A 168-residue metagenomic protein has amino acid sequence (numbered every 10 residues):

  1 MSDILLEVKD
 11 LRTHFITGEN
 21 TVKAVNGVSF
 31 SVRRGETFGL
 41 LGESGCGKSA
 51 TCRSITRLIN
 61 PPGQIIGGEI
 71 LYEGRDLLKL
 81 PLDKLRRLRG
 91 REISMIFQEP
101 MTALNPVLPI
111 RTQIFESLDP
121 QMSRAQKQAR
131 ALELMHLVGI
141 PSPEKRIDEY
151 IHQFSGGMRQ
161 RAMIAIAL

Functional and structural regions predicted by a protein language model:
M1-L168: ABC transporter nucleotide-binding domains
